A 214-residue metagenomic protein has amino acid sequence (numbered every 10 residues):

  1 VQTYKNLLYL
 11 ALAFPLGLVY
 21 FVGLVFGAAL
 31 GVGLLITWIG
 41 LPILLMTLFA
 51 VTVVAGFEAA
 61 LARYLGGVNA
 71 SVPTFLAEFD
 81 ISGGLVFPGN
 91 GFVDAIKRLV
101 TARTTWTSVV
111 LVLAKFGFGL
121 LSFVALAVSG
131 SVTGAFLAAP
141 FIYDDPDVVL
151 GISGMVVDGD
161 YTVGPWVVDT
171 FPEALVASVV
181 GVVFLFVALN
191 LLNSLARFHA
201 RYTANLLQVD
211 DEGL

Functional and structural regions predicted by a protein language model:
V1-L214: Acidic, polar-rich N-terminal leader regions of halophilic archaeal proteins
